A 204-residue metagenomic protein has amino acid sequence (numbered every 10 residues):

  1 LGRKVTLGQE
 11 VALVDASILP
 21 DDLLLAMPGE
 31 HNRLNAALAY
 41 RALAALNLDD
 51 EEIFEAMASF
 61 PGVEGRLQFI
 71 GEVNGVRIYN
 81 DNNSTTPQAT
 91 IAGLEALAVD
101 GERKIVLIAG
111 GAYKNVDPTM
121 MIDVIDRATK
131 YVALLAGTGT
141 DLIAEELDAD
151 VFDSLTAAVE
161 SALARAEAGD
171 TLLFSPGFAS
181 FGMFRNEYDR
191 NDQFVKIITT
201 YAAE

Functional and structural regions predicted by a protein language model:
L1-I78, T140, A144-E145: Acidic, Mg2+-coordinating active-site environments of NTP-dependent enzymes
V63, N82-V151, L155, A179-S180 (+1 more regions): Active-site beta-alpha connecting loops in nucleotide-dependent enzymes
I122-D123, S161-R165: Short amphipathic alpha-helix with an adjacent loop that forms part of the alpha/beta core around
L173-G177: Short beta-strands and strand-loop turn motifs
V195-E204: Short, flexible loop segments at boundaries between secondary-structure elements
